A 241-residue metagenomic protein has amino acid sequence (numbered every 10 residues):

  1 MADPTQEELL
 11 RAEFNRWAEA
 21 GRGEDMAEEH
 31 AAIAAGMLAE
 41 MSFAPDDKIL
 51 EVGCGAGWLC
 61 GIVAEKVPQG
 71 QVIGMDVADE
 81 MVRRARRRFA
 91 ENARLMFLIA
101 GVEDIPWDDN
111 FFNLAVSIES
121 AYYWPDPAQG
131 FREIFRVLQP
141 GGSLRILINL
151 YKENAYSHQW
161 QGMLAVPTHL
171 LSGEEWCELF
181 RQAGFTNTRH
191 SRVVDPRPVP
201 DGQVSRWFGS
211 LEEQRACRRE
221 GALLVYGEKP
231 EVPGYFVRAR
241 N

Functional and structural regions predicted by a protein language model:
M1-A44, W58-I62, M81-R84, R88 (+5 more regions): Conserved class I S-adenosyl-L-methionine
L50-D104: Class I SAM-dependent methyltransferase SAM/SAH-binding core
E103-A115: A short acidic, Gly/Pro-enriched loop at the edge of an enzyme's catalytic core that lines a small-molecule cofactor
L114-D126: A short SAM/SAH-binding and catalytic strip from SAM-dependent methyltransferases
A128-P140: A short glycine-rich, Lys/Arg-flanked "PGG" loop and its adjoining helix->strand segment in the class I
G142-I148: Conserved beta-strand signature within the Rossmann-like core of class I S-adenosyl-L-methionine
N149-P167: Short, glycine-/aromatic-enriched active-site segment of Class I SAM-dependent methyltransferases
T168-G184: Short alpha-helix
